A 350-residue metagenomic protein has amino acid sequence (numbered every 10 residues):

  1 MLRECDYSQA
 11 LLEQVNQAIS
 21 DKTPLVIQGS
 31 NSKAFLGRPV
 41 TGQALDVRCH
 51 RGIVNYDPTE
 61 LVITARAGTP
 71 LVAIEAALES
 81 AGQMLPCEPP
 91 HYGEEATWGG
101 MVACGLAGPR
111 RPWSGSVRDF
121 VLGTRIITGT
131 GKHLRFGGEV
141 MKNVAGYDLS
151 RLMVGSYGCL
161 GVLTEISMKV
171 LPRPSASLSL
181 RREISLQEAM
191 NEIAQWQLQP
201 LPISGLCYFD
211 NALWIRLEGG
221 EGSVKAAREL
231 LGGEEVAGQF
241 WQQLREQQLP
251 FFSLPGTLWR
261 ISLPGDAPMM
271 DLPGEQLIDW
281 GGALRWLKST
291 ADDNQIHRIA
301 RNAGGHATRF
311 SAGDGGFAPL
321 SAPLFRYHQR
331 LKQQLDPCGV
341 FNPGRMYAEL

Functional and structural regions predicted by a protein language model:
M1-V26, V47-E94, L106-G137, P174-R182: N-terminal glycine-rich flavin-associated loop
V26-I27, S204-F209, Q276-W280, R309: Short beta-strand
R38-V40, G93, E234-L350: Conserved glycine-rich FAD pyrophosphate-binding loop
V62-A65, L178-R182, N211-L230, T257-L263 (+2 more regions): Short cationic amphipathic helices and targeting signals
C87-E88, E94-L206, L213: FAD-binding subdomain of flavoenzyme oxidoreductases
E183-L206, K225-R228, G256-G274, D292-I299: Short amphipathic alpha-helix segments
P200, S204-T257: Oxyanion-binding "anion nests"
